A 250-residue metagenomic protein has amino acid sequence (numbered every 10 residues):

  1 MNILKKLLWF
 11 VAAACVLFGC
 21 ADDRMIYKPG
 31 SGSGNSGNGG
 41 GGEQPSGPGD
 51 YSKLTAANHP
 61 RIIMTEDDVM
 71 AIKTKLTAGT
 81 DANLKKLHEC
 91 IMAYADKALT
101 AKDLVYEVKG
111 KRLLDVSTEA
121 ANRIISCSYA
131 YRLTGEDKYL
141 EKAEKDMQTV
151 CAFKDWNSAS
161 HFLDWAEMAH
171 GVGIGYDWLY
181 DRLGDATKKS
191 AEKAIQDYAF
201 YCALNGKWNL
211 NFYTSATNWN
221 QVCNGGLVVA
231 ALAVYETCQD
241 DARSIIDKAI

Functional and structural regions predicted by a protein language model:
M1-F18: Sec-dependent bacterial lipoprotein signal peptides
M1-K5, Y27, G34-G37, E141: Generic cytosolic/nucleocytoplasmic N-terminal low-complexity/intrinsically disordered segments
N2-I3, N58, M70, A120: Short alpha-helical segments used as structural interaction elements across diverse proteins
F10, C15, M25, R61-I62 (+1 more regions): Detector for intrinsically disordered, low-structure N-terminal pre-sequences
V16-L54: Bacterial Sec-dependent N-terminal signal peptides
G42-P45, A57, R112-V116: Short, motif-level signal for alpha-helix interfacial/capping segments enriched in acidic residues and aromatics/proline
G47-A93: N-terminal mature-domain "stem" immediately C-terminal to a signal peptide or N-terminal signal-anchor/transmembrane
I72-T77, N83-M92, D96-I250: Aromatic-lined, polymer-binding surfaces characteristic of secreted/periplasmic polysaccharide-degrading enzymes
